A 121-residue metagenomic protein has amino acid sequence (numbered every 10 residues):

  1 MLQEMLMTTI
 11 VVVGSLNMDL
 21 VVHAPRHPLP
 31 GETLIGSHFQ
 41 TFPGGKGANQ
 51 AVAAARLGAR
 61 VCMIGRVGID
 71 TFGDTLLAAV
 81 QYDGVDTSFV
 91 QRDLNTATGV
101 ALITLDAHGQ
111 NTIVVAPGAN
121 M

Functional and structural regions predicted by a protein language model:
L2-R66, T71-Y82: Glycine-rich phosphate/adenosyl-contacting loop at the front of the ribokinase-like
T8, L16, T98-V100, Q110-N111: Change "...and in nucleic-acid phosphodiester-cleaving endonucleases..." to "...and in nucleic-acid processing enzymes
Q40-G47, L94-T96, N120-M121: Short C-terminal domain-edge/linker segments immediately following a structured domain
Q50, V90, G99-A101: Short, charged beta->alpha transition segments
R66, V100, L105: Glycine-rich nucleotide/cofactor/substrate-binding loop typically near the N-terminus or early in the first domain
A79-N95: A glycine-rich helix N-cap at a beta->alpha junction
S88, R92-D93, I103-M121: Conserved phosphate-binding/catalytic loop of the ribokinase/pfkB sugar-kinase fold
